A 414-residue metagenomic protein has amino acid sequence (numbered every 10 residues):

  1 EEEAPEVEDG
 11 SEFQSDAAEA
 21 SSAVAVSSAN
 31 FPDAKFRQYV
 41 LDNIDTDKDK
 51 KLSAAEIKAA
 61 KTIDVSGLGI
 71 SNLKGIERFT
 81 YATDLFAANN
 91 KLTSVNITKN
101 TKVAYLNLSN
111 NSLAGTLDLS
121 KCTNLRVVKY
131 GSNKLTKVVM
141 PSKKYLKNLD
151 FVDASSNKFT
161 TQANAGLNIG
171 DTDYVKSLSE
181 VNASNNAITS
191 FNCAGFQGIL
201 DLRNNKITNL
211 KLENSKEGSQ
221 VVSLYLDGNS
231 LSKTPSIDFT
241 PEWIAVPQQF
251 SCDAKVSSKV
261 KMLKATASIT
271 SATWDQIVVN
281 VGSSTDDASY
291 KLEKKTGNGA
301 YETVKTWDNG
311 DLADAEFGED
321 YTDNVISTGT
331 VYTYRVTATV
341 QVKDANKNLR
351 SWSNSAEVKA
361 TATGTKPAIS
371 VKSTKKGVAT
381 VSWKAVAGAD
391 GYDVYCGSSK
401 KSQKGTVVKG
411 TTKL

Functional and structural regions predicted by a protein language model:
E1-D84, T123, S230, S236-K264 (+1 more regions): N-terminal capping/linker segments that flank leucine-rich repeat
K61-V65, T83-A87, A104-L108, V128-Y130 (+6 more regions): Conserved hydrophobic beta-strand positions in leucine-rich repeat
L73-I76, V95, T116-L117, V138-M140 (+4 more regions): Canonical leucine-rich repeat
F79-A82, T98-V103, K121-L125, K143-N148 (+4 more regions): Leucine-rich repeat
M262-D286, T328, A345-G388: Pro/Thr/Ser/Gly-rich low-complexity, intrinsically disordered linker/stalk tracts
D286-W307, V386-G410: Extracellular low-complexity, O-glycosylation-prone stalks/linkers
D323-D344: Beta-strand-rich modules
